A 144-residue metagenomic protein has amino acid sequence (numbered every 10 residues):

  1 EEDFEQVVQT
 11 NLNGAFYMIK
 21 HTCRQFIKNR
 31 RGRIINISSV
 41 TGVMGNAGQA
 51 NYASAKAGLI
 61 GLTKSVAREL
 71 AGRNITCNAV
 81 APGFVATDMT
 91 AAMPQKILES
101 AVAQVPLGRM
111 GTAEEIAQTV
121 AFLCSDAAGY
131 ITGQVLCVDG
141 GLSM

Functional and structural regions predicted by a protein language model:
D3-V8, T90, A101: Substrate-binding pocket helix/loop in short-chain dehydrogenase/reductase
I19, A55, T63: Active-site helix of classical SDR
H21-R33, R73: A short helix-coil junction within the Rossmann-fold of NAD(P)-dependent oxidoreductases
R24, R68-G72, G129: Alpha-helical segment proximal to the catalytic Tyr-Lys
S39: Residue(s) in the substrate-gating loop at a strand-loop-helix junction that position the organic substrate next
M44-A50, G72-R73, G108, D126: Active-site loop immediately N-terminal to the catalytic Tyr-X3-Lys motif of short-chain dehydrogenase/reductase
A79, V102-A127, I131, V138-G140: C-terminal helical subdomain
